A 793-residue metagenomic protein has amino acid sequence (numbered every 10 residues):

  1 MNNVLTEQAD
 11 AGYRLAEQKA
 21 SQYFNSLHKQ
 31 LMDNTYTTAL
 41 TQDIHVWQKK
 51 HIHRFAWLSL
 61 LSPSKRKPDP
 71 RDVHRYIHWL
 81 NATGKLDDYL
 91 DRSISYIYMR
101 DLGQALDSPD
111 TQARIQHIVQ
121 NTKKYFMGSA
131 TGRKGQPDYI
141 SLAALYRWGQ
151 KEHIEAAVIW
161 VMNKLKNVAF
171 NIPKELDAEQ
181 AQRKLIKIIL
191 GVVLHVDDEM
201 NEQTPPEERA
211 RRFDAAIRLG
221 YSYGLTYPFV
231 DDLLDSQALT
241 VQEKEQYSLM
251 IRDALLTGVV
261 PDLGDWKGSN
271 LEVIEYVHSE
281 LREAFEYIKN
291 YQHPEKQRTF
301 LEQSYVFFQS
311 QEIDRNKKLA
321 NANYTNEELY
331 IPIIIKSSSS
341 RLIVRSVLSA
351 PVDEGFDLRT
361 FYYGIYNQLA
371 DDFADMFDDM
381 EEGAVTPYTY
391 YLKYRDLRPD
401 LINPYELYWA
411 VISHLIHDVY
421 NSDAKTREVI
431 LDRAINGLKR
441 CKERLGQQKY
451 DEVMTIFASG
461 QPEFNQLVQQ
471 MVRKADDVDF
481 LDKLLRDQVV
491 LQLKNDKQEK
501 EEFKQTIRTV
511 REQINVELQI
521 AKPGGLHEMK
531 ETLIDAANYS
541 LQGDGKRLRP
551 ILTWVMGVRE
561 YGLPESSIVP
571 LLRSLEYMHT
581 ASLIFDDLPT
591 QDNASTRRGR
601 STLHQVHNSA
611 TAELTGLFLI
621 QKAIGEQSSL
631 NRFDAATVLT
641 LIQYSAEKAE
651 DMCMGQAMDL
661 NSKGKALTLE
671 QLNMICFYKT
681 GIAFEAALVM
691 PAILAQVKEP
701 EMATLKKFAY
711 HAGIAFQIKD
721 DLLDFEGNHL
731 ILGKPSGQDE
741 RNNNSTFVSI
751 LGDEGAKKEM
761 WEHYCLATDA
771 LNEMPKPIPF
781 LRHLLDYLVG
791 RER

Functional and structural regions predicted by a protein language model:
M1-L319, Y330-S337, F356-L358, D375-A384 (+9 more regions): Terpene synthase/cyclase
A156-K166, P173-E312, N316, T325-A350 (+5 more regions): Mg2+-dependent prenyl diphosphate-binding active-site environment of isoprenoid biosynthetic enzymes
D371: Residues that scaffold, gate, or flank divalent-cation-dependent active/transport sites
Y408-E428: Long alpha-helical HEAT/HEAT-like repeat alpha-solenoid scaffolds in very large eukaryotic proteins, especially those
T506, Q513, E517-G525, K758: Beta/coil-rich, acidic/histidine-enriched accessory regions frequently appended to metallopeptidases
